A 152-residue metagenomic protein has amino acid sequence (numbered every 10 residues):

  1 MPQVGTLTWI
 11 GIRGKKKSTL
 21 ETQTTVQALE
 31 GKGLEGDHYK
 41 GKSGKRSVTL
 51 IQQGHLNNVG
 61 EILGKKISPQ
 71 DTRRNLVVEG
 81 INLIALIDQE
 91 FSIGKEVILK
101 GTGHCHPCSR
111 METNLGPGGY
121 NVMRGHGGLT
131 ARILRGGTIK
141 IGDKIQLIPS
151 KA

Functional and structural regions predicted by a protein language model:
M1-A152: Metal-cofactor-dependent catalytic cores
